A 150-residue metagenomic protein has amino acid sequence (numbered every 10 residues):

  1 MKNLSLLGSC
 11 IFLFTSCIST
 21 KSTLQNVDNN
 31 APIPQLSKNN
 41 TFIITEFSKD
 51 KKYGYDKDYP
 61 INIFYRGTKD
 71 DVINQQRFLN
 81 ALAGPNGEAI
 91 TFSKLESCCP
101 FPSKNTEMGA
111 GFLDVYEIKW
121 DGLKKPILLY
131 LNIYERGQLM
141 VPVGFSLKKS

Functional and structural regions predicted by a protein language model:
M1-L4: Positively charged n-region of N-terminal signal peptides that target proteins for export
L6-S9: Sec-dependent N-terminal signal peptides
T15-S16: C-terminal motif of bacterial Sec signal peptides marking the signal peptidase cleavage site
T20-G111, G122-S150: N-terminal secretory-pathway/extracellular module detecting exported/lumenal segments and adjacent signal-anchor/first
